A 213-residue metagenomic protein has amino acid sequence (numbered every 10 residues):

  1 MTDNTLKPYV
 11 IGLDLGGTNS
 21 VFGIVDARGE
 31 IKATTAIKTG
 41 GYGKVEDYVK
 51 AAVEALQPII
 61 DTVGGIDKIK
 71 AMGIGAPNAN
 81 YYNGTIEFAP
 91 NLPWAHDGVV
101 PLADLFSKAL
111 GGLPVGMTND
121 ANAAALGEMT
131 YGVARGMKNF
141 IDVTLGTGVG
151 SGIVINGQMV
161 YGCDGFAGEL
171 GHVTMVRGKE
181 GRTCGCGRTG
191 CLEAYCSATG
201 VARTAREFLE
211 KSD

Functional and structural regions predicted by a protein language model:
T2-K7, V25, T34-A36, G43-V45 (+3 more regions): Glycine/GP-enriched mid-protein hinge/lid loop-to-helix segment characteristic of carbohydrate kinases
D3-E54, D67, T85-F88, G165-F166: Short glycine-rich, Thr/Ser-proximal phosphate-binding strand/loop in the N-terminal lobe of ATP-dependent enzymes
D14-G16, G73, T144-G146: Conserved S-adenosyl-L-methionine
T18, P77-N80, G146-G148: Short glycine-rich anion-binding loops that position phosphate/pyrophosphate groups of nucleotides and phosphorylated
N19-V21, A123-A125, G148-G150: Short glycine/serine/threonine-rich phosphate/pyrophosphate-binding segments that cradle anionic phosphate groups
Y42-V53, K68-M72, N78-I141: Glycine-rich phosphate-binding loop and adjoining helix at the ATP-binding site of ATP-dependent phosphoryl-transfer
P58-I59, P101-L110, T204, F208: Alpha-helical structural signal in soluble globular domains
V63-D67, K108-G111, E210-D213: Short helix-capping segments at alpha-helix termini
